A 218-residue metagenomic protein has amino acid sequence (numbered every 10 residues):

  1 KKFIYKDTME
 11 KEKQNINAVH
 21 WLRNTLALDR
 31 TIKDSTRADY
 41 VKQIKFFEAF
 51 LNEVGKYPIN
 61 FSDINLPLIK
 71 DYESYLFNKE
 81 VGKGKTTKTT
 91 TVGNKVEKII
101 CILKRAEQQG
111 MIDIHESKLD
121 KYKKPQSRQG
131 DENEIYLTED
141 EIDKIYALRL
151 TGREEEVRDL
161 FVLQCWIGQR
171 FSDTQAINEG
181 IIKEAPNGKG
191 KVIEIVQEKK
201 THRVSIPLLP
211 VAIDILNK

Functional and structural regions predicted by a protein language model:
K1-T31: N-terminal helical hairpins
T8-I16, S35-A38, L51-Y75: A Lys/Arg-rich helix-loop hairpin that forms a DNA/phosphate-binding surface
R30, I59-S62, K85, I135 (+1 more regions): Helix-turn-helix-type domain boundary/helix-start signal
T36, Y40-Q43, T91, K95-K98 (+3 more regions): Hydrophobic (often cysteine-bearing) scaffold residues that line and stabilize catalytic clefts of nucleotide/cofactor
Q43-F50, D71, Y75, T91 (+2 more regions): Alpha-helical scaffold segments in carbohydrate-active enzymes
V54-P58, E80-K88, E116: Short helix/loop segment immediately N-terminal to the Walker
T86-T89, G93-E97, Q108, I112-F171 (+1 more regions): Basic, Lys/Arg- and aromatic-enriched nucleic-acid-binding interface segment
D120-K124, A176-N217: Conserved tyrosine-mediated DNA breakage-rejoining catalytic core shared by Y-recombinases
